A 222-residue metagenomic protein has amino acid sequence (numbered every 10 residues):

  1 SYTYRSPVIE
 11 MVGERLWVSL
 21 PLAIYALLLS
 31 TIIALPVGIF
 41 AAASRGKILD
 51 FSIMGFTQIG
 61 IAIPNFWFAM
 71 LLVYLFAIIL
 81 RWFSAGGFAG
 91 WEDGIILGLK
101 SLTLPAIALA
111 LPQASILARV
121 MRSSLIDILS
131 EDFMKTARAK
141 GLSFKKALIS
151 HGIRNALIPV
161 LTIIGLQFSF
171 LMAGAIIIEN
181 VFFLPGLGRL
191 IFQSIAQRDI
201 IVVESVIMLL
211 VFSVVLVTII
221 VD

Functional and structural regions predicted by a protein language model:
S1-E10, F83: Short membrane-interfacial helix/loop motifs at transmembrane-helix boundaries
T3-P7, F88, D93, A139: Short capping/connector residues at structural and topological boundaries
L16-L49, N65, I78, E92-V221: Alpha-helical transmembrane segments of integral membrane proteins, especially multi-pass inner/plasma-membrane
D50-V73, L104-P105: Pore- or pathway-lining transmembrane helices of multi-pass membrane proteins that form conduits for solutes/ions
N65-D93: Extracellular/periplasmic helix-loop junction at the C-terminal end of a transmembrane helix in multi-pass membrane
